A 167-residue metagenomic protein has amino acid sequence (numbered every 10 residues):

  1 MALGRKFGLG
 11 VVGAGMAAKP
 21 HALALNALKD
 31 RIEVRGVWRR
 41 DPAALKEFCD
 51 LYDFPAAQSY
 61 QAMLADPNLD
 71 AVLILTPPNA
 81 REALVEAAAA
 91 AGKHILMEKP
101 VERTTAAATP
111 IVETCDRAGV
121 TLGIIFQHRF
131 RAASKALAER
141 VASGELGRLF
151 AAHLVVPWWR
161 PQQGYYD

Functional and structural regions predicted by a protein language model:
M1-Y52: N-terminal Rossmann-like dinucleotide-binding module
R5-F7, V120, G147-F150: Nucleotide donor/acceptor-binding cores
G10-A22, L64-V72, A118-V120: A broad helix-preferring feature
G36, A71, A151: Short, Asp-centered acidic motifs that coordinate Mg2+ and/or phosphate in catalytic or ligand-binding sites
D53-Y60: Conserved SAM-binding strand-loop segment of SAM-dependent methyltransferases
A71, P77-P78, E82-R129, G144: Beta-strand-loop-alpha-helix segment that lines the small-molecule cofactor/substrate pocket of alpha/beta enzymes
H128-D167: Predominantly a Rossmann-like dinucleotide-binding segment in NAD(P)-dependent oxidoreductases
